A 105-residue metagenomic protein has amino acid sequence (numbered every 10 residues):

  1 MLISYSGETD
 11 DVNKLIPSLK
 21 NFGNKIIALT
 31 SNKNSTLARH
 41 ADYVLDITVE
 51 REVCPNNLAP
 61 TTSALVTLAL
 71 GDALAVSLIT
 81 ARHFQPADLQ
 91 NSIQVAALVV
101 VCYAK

Functional and structural regions predicted by a protein language model:
M1-I79: Glycine-rich phosphate-binding loops that contact phosphosugars or nucleotide phosphates
V53, T80-K105: Internal, active-site/partner-interface "lid" segment
